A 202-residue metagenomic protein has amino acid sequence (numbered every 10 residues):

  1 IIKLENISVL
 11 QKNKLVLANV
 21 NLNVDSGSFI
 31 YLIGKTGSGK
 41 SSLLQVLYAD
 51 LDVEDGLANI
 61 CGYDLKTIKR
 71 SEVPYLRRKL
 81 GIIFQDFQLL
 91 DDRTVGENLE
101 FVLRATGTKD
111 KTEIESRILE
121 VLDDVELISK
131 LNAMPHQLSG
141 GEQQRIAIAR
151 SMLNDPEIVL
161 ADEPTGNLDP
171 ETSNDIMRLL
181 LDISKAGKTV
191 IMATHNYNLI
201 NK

Functional and structural regions predicted by a protein language model:
Y48: Helix-to-loop junction immediately C-terminal to a conserved catalytic motif
G56-D64: Conserved ABC transporter NBD signature motif
L65-G81, K111, I183-K185: ABC ATPase NBD coupling module
R93-F101: Short coil-to-helix segment of the ABC ATPase nucleotide-binding domain corresponding to the Q-loop/switch region
A133-H136, N154, A186: Conserved signature/switch motifs of ABC ATPase nucleotide-binding domains
M134-L138, E142-Q144: Conserved ABC ATPase signature
V159-D162: Catalytic Walker B motif of ABC-type/P-loop ATPase nucleotide-binding domains
